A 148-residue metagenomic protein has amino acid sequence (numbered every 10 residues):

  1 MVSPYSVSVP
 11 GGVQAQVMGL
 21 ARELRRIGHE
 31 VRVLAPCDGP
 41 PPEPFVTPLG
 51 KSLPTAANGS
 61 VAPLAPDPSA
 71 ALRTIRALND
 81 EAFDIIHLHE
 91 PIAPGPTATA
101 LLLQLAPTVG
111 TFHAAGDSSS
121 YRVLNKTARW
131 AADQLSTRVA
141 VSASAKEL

Functional and structural regions predicted by a protein language model:
V2, V13-Q16, I27, P36 (+2 more regions): Replace "coordinates the UDP/GDP/TDP-sugar" with "coordinates nucleotide-activated sugar donors
S3-S8, M18-S69, R73-A77: N-terminal strand-loop element at the rim of the active site of nucleotide-sugar-dependent glycosyltransferases
P4-S6, H89-E90, F112-G116: Histidine-centered beta-alpha loop that forms part of the nucleotide-sugar donor binding/catalytic region in diverse
G11, P42-E43, P96-T99, S120-Y121: Short glycine-/acidic-enriched loop or helix-start segments at secondary-structure transitions that form or flank
G39, I92-A93, A100, S144-K146: Alpha-helix capping/helix-boundary segments
D67, L88-P94: Short His-centered aromatic/hydrophobic patch
R73-I86, G95-G110, K126-T137: Glycosyltransferases and closely related glycan-assembly transferases that use nucleotide-activated donors
G116, Y121-A140, A145: Membrane-proximal helix-turn-helix segments that form the acceptor-binding/catalytic region of lipid-linked
